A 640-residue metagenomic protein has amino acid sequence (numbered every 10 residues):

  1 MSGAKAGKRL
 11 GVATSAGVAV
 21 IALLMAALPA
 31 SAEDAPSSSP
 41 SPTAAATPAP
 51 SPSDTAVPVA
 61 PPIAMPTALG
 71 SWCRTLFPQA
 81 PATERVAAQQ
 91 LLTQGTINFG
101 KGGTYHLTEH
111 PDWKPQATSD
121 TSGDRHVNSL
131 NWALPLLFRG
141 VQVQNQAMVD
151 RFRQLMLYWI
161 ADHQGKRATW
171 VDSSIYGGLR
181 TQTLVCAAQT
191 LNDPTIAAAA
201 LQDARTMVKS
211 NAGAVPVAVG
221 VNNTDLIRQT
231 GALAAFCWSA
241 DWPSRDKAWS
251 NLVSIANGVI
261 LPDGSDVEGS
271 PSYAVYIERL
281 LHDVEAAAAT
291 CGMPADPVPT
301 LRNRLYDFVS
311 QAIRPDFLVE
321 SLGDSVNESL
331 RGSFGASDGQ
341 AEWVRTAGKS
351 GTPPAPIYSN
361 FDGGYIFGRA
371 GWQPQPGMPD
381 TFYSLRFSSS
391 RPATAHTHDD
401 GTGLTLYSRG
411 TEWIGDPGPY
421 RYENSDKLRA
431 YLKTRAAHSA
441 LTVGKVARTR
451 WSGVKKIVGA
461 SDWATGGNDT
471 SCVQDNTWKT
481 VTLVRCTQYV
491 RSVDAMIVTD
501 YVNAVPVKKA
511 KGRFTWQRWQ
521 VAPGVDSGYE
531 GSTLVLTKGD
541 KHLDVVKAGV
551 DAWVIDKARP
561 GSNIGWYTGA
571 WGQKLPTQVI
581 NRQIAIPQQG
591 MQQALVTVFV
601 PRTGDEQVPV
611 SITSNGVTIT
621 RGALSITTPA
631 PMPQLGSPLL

Functional and structural regions predicted by a protein language model:
S2-D34: Secretory targeting and sorting signals
L23-A27, D54-C73, H398-D399, T405 (+1 more regions): Ser/Thr/Asn(+Pro)-rich, low-complexity disordered segments
L24-S53: C-terminal region of N-terminal signal peptides and the immediate post-cleavage residues of exported proteins
A56-H106: Extreme N-terminal leader/anchor segments
P78-R85, H106-T108, D120-V127, W170: Extended, charge-enriched "interface" segments that sit outside catalytic cores
S119-R302: Aromatic-lined, polymer-binding surfaces characteristic of secreted/periplasmic polysaccharide-degrading enzymes
L233, S265-W413, P587-A594, T613 (+1 more regions): Carbohydrate-active enzyme catalytic cores, enriched for enzymes that act on polyanionic acidic polysaccharides
Y420-L640: CBM-like, beta-strand-rich accessory domains located in the C-terminal region of large, secreted polysaccharide-active
